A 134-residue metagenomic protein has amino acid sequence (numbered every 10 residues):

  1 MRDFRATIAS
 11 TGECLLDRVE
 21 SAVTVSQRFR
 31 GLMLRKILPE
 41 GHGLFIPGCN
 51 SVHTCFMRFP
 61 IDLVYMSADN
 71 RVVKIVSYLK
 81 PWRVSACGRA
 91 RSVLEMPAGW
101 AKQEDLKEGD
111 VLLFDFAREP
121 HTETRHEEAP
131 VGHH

Functional and structural regions predicted by a protein language model:
M1-H134: Compact, glycine-rich, soluble single-domain proteins
